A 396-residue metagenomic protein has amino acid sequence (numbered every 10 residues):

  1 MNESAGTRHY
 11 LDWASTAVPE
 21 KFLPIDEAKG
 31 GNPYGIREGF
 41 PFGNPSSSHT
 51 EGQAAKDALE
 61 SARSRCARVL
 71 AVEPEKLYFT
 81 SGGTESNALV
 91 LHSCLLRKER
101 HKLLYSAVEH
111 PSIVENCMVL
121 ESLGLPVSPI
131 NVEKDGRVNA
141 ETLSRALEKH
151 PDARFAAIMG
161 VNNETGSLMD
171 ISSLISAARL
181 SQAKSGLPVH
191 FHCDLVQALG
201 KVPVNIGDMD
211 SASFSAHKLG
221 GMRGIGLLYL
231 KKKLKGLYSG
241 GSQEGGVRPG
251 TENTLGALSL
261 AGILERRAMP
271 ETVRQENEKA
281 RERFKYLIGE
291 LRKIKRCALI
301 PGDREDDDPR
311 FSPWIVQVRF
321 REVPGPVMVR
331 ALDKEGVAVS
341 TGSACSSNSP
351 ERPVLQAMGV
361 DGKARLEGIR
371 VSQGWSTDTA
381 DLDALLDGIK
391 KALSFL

Functional and structural regions predicted by a protein language model:
M1-L396: Pyridoxal 5′-phosphate
